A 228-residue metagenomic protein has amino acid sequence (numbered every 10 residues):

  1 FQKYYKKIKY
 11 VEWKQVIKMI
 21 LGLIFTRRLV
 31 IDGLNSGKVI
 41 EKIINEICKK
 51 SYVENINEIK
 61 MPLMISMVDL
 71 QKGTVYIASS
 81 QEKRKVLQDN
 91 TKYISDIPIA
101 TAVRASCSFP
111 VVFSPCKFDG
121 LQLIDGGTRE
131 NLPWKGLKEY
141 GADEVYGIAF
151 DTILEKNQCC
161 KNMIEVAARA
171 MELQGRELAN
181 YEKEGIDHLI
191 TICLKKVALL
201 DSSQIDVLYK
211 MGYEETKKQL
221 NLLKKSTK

Functional and structural regions predicted by a protein language model:
F1-K228: Patatin-like phospholipase
